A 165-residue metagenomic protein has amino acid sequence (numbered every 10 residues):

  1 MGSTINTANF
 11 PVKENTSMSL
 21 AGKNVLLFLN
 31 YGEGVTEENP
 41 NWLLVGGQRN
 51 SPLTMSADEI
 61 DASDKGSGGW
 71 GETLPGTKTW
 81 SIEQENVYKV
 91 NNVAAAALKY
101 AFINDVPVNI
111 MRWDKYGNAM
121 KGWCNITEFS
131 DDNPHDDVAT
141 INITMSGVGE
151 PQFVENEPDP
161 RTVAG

Functional and structural regions predicted by a protein language model:
M1-E14, A139-G165: Protruding loop/beta-arch "assembly-hinge" segments enriched in small, turn-prone residues
G2-E83, W123-A139: Solvent-exposed edge beta-strands and adjacent loop segments that serve as assembly or binding interfaces
P11, T16-K23, V93-N104, E157-G165: Charged, amphipathic alpha-helical segments and their flanking helix caps
T16, P40-N41, K99, M111 (+2 more regions): N-terminal hydrophobic or amphipathic segments with adjacent small-residue motifs that include Sec signal peptides
R49, M111-N156: Short beta-strand and beta-hairpin "edge-sheet" elements
G69-T73, Y100-F102, I126-S130, T140-G147 (+1 more regions): Generic alpha-helical propensity signal that fires on short helical segments and nearby coil/disordered stretches
N86-Y88, G147: Short beta-strand-to-loop capping motifs
K89-W123, T127: Short, acidic/charged, Gly/Pro-enriched secondary-structure junctions
